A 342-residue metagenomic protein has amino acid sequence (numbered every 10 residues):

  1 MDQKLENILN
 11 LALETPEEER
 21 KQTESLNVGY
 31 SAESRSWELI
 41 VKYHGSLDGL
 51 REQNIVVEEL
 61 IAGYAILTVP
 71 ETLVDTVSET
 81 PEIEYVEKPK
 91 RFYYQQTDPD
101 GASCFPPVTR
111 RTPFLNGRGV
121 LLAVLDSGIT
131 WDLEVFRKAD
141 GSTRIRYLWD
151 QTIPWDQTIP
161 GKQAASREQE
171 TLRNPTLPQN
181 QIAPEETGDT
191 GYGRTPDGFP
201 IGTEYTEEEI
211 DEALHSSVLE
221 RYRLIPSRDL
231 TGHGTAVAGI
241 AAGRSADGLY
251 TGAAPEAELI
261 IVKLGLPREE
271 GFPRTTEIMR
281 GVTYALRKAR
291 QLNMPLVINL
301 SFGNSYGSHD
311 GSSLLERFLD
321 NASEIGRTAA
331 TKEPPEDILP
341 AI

Functional and structural regions predicted by a protein language model:
M1-I66, T72-T112, R118-L121, D140-G141 (+1 more regions): Autoinhibitory N-terminal propeptides
Y43-H44, P89, L125-G128, I240-G243 (+3 more regions): Active-site-proximal beta-strand/loop segments in catalytic clefts of secreted hydrolases
I61-T68, F302-S308: Conserved short loop/turn motifs at secondary-structure junctions
I66-T68, L121-V124, I260-K263, N299 (+1 more regions): Structured core elements
D75, T235-G239, R280-T283, R317: Solvent-exposed, polar/charged alpha-helical surfaces in well-ordered, non-transmembrane soluble domains, broadly
R110-P160, S166-E168, P178, P184-T276 (+2 more regions): Subtilisin-like serine protease catalytic core
L266-I342: Substrate-binding/access-modulating region of protease and related hydrolase catalytic domains
